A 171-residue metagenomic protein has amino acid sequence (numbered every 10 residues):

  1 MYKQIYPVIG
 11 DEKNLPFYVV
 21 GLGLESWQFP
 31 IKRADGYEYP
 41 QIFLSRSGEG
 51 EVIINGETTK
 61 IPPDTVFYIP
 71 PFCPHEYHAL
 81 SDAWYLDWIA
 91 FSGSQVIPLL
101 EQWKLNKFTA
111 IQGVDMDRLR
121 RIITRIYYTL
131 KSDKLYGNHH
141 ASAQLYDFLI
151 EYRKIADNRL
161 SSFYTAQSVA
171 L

Functional and structural regions predicted by a protein language model:
M1-T65, N106-A110: Generic protein-terminus/edge-of-domain signal
G48, R118-D133, Q144, S168-A170: Solvent-exposed, amphipathic alpha-helical segments
I53, P98-L100: Residues that scaffold the ATP/ADP-binding catalytic core of kinase and kinase-like folds
T58, P71-Q95: Ligand-binding loop in jelly-roll beta-barrel domains
W103-T124: Aromatic/histidine-rich interaction motifs
M116-R120, A141-S142, A156-L171: A short, Lys/Arg-enriched amphipathic alpha-helix from helix-turn-helix/homeodomain DNA-binding modules
R125-G137, L149-S161, A170-L171: Basic, amphipathic alpha-helical hairpins
